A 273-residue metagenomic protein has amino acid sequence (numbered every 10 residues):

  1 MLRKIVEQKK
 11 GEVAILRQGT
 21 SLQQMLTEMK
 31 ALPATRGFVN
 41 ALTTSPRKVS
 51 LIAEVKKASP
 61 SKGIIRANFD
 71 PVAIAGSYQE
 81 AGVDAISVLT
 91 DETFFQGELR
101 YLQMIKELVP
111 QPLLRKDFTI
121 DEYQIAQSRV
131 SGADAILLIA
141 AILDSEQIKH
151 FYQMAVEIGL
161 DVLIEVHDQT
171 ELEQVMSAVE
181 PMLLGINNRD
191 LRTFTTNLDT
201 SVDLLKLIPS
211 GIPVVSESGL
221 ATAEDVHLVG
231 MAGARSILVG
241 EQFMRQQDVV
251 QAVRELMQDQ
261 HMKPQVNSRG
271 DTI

Functional and structural regions predicted by a protein language model:
L2-R66: An N-cap/entry alpha-helix motif that binds or orients negatively charged groups
I5, A53, Y78, I86 (+5 more regions): Conserved, mostly hydrophobic/aromatic
I52-D70, Q111-I120, L163-E165, V215-L220: Active-site mouth loops of central-metabolism enzymes
P60-N68, S77-Q96, Q174-L205: Glycine/Thr-rich beta-alpha phosphate-binding loop at enzyme active sites
G82-V83, L108-Q111, V130-I136, V156-L160 (+3 more regions): Glycine-enriched alpha-helix->loop->beta-strand junction motifs that scaffold or abut catalytic
I120-S131, Q169-V179, L220-V239: Catalytic cores of alpha/beta
Q127-Q147, G185-T193, A234-V253: Glycine-rich phosphate-binding active-site loops on the catalytic face of alpha/beta enzymes
L204-L207, R245-I273: C-terminal helical cap(s) of enzyme catalytic domains, especially alpha/beta-barrels
